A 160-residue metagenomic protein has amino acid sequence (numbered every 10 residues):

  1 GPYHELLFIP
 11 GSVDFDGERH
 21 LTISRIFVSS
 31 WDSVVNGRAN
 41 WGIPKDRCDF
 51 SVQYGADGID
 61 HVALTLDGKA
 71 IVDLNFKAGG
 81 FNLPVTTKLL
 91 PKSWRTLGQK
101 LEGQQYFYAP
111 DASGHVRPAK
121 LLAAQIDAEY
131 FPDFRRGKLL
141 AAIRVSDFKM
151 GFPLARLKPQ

Functional and structural regions predicted by a protein language model:
G1-L64: Structured, non-membrane catalytic/scaffold regions adjacent to prosthetic-group chemistry
R38-Q160: Interaction-surface and assembly-scaffold signal
